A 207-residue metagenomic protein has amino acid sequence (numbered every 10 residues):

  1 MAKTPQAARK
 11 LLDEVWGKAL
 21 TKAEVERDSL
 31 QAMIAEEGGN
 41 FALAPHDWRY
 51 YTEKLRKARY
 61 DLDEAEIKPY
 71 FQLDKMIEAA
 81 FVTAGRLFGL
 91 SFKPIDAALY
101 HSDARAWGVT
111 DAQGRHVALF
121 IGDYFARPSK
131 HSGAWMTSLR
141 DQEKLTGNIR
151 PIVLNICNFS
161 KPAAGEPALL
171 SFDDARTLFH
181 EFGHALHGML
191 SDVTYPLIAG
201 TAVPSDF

Functional and structural regions predicted by a protein language model:
M1-N158, F207: Active-site-proximal, well-structured secondary-structure segments within enzyme catalytic domains
A2-K3, S129, K161, G165-L169 (+1 more regions): Membrane-interfacial helix termini and the short, flexible loops that connect transmembrane helices in multi-pass
P69, L73, P167-A175, L197-T201: Alpha-helix N-cap/helix-initiation motif
I77, R176-F179, S205: Short alpha-helical patches at coil-to-helix transitions and adjacent helical residues in well-structured domains
A84, K161, E166-M189: Active-site recognition of the HExxH zinc-binding catalytic motif
E181, A185-F207: Zinc-dependent metallopeptidase catalytic helix centered on the HExxH motif and its immediate flanking segment
